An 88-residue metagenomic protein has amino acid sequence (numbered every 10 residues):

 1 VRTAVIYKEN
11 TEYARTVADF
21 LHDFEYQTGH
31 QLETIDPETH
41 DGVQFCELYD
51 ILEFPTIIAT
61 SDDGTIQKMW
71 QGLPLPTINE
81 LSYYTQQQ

Functional and structural regions predicted by a protein language model:
V1-T28: Local sequence-structure signature of Cys/Sec-based thiol-disulfide redox active-site neighborhoods
I6-E9, G29-G42: Thiol-based oxidoreductase modules, predominantly thioredoxin-like and allied folds used for disulfide exchange
H22-Q27, Y49, N79-S82: Alpha-helix C-terminal capping segments
C46: Short beta-strand-centered segments that line the small-molecule binding cleft or hinge of alpha/beta clamshell
Y49-A59: Structural micro-motif
I58-Q88: Non-catalytic, surface beta->alpha helical segment in thiol-disulfide oxidoreductase systems
